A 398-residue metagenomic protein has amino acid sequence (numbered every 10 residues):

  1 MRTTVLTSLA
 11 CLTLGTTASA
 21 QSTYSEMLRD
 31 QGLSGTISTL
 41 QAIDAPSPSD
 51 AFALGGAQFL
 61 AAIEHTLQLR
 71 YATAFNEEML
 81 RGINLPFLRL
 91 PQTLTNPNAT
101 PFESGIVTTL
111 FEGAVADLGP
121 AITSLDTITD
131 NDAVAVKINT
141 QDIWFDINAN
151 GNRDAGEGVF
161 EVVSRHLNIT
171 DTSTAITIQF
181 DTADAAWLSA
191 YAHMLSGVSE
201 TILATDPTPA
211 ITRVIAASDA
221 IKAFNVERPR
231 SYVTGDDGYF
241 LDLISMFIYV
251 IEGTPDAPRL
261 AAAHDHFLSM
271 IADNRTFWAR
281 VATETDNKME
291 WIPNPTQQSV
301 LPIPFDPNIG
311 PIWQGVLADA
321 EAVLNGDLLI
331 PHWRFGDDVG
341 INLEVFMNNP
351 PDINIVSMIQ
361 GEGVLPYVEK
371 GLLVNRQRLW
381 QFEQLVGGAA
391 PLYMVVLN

Functional and structural regions predicted by a protein language model:
M1-T4: Positively charged n-region of N-terminal signal peptides that target proteins for export
T7-G15: Bacterial N-terminal signal peptides
T16-A20: Sec/Tat signal peptide C-region and signal peptidase I cleavage site
S22-G35, F59-G371: Short coil/linker segments at helix-helix boundaries
L40-A45: Solenoid-like repeat scaffolds
P46-A51: Short helix-capping/linker turns of helical repeat alpha-solenoids
L385-N398: Short, low-complexity, Pro/Ser/Thr/Gly-rich segments in the mature regions of secreted, periplasmic
